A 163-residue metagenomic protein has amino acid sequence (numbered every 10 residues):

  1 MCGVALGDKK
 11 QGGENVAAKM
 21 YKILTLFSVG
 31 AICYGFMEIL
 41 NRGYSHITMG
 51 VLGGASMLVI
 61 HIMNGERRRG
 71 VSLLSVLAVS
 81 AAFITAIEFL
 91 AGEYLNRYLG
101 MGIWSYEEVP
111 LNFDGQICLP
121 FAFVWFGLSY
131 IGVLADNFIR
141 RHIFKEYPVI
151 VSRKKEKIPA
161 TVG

Functional and structural regions predicted by a protein language model:
C2-G163: Aromatic-rich, lipid-facing transmembrane alpha helices and their immediate juxtamembrane interface loops in integral
